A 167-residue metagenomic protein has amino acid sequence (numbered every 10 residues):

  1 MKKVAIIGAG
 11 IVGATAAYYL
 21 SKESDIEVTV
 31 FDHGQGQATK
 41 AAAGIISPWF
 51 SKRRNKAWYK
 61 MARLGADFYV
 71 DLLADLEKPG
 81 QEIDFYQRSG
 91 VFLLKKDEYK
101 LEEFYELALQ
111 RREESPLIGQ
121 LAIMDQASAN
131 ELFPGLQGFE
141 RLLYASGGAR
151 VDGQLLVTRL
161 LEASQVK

Functional and structural regions predicted by a protein language model:
M1-V12, T29: Beta1/beta-strand and adjacent pyrophosphate-binding region of the FAD-binding site in flavoprotein oxidoreductases
G8, D32, K95: Short beta-strand/turn micro-motifs composed of small residues that flank or help shape donor/cofactor-binding pockets
A14-Y18, T158: Short, hydrophobic alpha-helix immediately C-terminal to the catalytic nucleophile
A17, S21-K22, A163: Gly/Ala-rich phosphate-binding loop of Rossmann-like dinucleotide-binding domains, activating on the conserved
S21-A42: Glycine-rich FAD pyrophosphate-binding loop
H33-G34, W49, L160: Short beta-to-alpha linker loops that shape the active-site pocket of alpha/beta-hydrolase fold enzymes
I45-S128, L132: Dinucleotide-binding Rossmann-like beta1-alpha1 core, especially the glycine-rich loop that anchors the ADP
L142-K167: Helical element adjacent to the flavin cofactor pocket in flavoenzyme catalytic cores
